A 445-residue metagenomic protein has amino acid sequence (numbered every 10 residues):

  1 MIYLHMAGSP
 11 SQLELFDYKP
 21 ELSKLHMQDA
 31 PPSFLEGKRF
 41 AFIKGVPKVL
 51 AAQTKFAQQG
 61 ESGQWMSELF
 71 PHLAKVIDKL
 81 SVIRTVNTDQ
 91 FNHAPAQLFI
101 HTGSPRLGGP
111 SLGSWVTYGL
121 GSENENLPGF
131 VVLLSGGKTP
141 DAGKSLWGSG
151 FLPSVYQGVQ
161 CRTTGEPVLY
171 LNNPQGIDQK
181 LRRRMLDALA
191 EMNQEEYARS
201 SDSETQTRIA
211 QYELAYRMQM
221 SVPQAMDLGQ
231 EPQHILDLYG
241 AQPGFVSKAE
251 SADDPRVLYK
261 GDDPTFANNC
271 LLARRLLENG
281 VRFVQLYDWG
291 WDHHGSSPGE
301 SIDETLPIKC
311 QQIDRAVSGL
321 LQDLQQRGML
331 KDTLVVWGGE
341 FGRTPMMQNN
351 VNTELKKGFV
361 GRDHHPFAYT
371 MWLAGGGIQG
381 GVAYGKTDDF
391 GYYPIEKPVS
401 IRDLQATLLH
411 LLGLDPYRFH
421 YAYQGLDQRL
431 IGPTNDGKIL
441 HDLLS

Functional and structural regions predicted by a protein language model:
M1-S445: Ligand-binding pockets and gating/stacking loops
